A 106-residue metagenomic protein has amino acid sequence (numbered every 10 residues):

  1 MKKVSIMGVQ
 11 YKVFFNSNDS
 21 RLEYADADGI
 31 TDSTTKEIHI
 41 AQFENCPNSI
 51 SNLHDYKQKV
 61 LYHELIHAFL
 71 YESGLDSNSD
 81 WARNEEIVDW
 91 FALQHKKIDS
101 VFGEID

Functional and structural regions predicted by a protein language model:
K2-D55, A68-E72, D80-Q94: Active-site scaffold of zinc-dependent metalloenzymes
Y56-E64: Short alpha-helical catalytic segment bearing the HExxH-like zincin motif of zinc-dependent metalloproteases
S77: A glycine-rich, hydrophobic loop/mini-helix early in the fold
H95-S100: Short, basic alpha-helical nucleic acid-contact segments in DNA-binding proteins and DNA transaction factors
G103-D106: Long, well-structured alpha-helical subdomains associated with metal-dependent extracellular/ecto-lumenal hydrolases
